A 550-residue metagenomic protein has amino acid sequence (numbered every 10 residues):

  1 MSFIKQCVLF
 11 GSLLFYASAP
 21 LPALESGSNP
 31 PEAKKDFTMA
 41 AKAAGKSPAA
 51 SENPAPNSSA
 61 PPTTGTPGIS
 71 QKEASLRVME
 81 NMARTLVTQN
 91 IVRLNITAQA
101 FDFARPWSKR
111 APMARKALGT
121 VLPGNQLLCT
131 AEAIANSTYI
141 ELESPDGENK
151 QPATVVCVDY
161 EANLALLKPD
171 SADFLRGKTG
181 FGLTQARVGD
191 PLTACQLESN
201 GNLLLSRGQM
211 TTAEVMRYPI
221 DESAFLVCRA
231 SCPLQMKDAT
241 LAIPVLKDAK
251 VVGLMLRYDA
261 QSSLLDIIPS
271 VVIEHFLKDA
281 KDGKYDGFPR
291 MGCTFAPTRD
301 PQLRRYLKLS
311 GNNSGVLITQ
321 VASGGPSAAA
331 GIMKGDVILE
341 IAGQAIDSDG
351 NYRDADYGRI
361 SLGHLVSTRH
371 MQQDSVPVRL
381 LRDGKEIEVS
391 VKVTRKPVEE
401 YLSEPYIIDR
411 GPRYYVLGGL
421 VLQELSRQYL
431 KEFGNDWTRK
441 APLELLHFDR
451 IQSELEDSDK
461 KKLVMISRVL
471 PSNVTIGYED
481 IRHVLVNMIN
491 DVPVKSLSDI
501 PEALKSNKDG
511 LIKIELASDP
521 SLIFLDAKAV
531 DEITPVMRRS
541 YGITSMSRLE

Functional and structural regions predicted by a protein language model:
M1-Q6: Positively charged n-region of N-terminal signal peptides that target proteins for export
C7-A19: Bacterial N-terminal signal peptides
L24-I69, M82, Q99, S108 (+11 more regions): C-terminal recognition in membrane/secretory proteostasis and scaffolding
L86-A104, A194: A short, Trp-centered hydrophobic/proline-enriched beta-strand micro-motif
N90, L94-N95, D170-K178, L204-S263 (+3 more regions): Active-site region of chymotrypsin-like
I96-A98, A131-E132, A194-S199, L256: Beta-strand C-termini and the immediately following turn/loop, strongest in propeller blades
S137-Y139, N200-G208, Q261-L264, A345-D354 (+1 more regions): Short, Lys/Arg- and Gly-enriched loop/turn segments at beta-strand edges
F181-L204, D409, R413, G418-V421 (+1 more regions): Short glycine/Trp-rich loop-beta-loop segment that forms part of the substrate-binding cleft
